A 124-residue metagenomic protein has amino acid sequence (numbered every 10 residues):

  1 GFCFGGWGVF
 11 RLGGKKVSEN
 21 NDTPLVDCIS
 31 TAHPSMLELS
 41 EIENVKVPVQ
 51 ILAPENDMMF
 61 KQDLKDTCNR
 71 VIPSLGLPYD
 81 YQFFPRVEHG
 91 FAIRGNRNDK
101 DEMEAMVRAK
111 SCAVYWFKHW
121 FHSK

Functional and structural regions predicted by a protein language model:
G1-N44: Primarily recognizes the serine-hydrolase "nucleophile elbow" in alpha/beta-hydrolase and SGNH/GDSL folds
V26, V47-P48, L75-P78: A short helix->loop->beta-strand "cap" motif at the edges of active sites that frequently abuts
P34, P54-N56: Cofactor-binding loop segments of dinucleotide-utilizing enzymes, especially the Rossmann-like FAD- and NAD(P)+-binding
M36-E41, M59-F60, A92: A short beta-to-alpha transition loop/helix N-cap that caps and shapes the active-site region
V45, Q50-A53, F84: Short beta-strand/loop motif that positions the catalytic acidic residue of the alpha/beta-hydrolase fold
M58-T67: Conserved alpha/beta-hydrolase "acid-adjacent" motif
C68-I72: Conserved hydrophobic residues forming the short capping helix/wall of the S-adenosyl-L-methionine
L75-K124: C-terminal catalytic histidine-bearing segment of alpha/beta-hydrolase fold enzymes
